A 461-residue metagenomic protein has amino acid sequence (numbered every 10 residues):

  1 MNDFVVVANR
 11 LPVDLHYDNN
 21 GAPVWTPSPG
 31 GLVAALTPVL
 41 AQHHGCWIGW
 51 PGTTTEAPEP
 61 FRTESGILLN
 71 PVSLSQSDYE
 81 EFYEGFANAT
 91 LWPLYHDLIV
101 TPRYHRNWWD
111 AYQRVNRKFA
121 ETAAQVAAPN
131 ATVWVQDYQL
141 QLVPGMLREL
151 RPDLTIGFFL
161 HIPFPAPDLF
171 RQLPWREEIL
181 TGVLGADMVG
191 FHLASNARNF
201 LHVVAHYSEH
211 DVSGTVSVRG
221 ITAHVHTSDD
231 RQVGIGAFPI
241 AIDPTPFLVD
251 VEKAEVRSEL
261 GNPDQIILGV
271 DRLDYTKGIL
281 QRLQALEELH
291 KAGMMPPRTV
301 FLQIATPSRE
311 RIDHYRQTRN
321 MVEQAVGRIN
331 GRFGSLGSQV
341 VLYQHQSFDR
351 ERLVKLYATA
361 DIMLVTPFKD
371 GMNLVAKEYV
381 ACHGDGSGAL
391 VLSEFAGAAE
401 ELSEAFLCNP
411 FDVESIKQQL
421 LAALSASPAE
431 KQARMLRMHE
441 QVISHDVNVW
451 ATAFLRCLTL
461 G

Functional and structural regions predicted by a protein language model:
M1-G461: Catalytic cores of carbohydrate-active enzymes across secretory and cytosolic contexts
